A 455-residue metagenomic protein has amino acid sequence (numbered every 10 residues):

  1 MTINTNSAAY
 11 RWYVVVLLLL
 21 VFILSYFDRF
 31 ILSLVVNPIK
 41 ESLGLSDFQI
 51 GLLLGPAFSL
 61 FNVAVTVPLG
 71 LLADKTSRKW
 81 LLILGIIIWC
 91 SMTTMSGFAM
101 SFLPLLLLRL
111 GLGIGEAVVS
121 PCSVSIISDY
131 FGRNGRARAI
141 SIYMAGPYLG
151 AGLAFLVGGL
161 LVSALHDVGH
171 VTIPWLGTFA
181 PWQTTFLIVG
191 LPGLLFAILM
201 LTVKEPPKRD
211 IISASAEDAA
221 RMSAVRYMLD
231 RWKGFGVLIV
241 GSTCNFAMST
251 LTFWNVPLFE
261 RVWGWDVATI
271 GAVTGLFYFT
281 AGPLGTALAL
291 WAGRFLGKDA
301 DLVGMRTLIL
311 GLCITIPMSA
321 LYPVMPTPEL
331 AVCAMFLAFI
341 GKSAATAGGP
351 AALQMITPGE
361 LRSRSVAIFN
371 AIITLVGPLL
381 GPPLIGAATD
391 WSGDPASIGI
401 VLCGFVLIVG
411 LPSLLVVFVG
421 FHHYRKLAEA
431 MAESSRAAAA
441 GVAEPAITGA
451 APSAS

Functional and structural regions predicted by a protein language model:
T2-S7, E205-L238, V262: Juxtamembrane intracellular "pre-TM" segments in multi-pass secondary transporters
L32-S33, W232-T286, T346, P350 (+1 more regions): Extracytoplasmic gate region of multi-pass secondary transporters
G44, S77, F98-L103, G132 (+1 more regions): Helix-breaking motifs and short loop linkers at transmembrane-helix boundaries and internal kinks in secondary membrane
G55-G70, L276-L288: Central cavity-lining transmembrane alpha-helices of secondary-active solute carriers, predominantly the Major
A64-M100: Conserved MFS/SLC helix-loop-helix module at the cytosolic interface between two early adjacent transmembrane helices
W80-T94, G304-S319: Structural signature of the two symmetry-related core transmembrane helices
L108-P147: Cytoplasmic helix-loop-helix junction between adjacent transmembrane helices in 12-TM secondary transporters
Y143, P147-L201: Helix-loop-helix hairpin linking two adjacent transmembrane segments in secondary transporters
